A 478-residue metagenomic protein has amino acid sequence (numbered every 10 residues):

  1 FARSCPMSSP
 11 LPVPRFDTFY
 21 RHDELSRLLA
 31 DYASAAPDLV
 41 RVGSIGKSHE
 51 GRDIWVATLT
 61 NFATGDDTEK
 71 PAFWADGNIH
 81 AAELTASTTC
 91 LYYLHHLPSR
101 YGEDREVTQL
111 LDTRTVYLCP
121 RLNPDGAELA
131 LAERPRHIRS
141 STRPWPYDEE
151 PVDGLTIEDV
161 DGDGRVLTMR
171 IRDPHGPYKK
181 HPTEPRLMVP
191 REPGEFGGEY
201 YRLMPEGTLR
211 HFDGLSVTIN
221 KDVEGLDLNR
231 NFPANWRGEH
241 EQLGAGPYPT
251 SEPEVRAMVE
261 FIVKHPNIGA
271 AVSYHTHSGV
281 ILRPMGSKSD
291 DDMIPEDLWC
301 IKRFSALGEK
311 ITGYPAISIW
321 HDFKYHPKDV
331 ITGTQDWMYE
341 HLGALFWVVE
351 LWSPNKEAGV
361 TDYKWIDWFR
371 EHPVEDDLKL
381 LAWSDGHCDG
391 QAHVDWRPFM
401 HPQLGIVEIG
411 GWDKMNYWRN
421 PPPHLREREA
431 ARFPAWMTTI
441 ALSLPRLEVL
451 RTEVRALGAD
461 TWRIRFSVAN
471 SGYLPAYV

Functional and structural regions predicted by a protein language model:
M7-D17, A75-G77, W236-E241, W418: Acidic/histidine-rich, surface-exposed loop or edge segments in extracytoplasmic proteins
M7-W55, P421-R432, T452: Short glycine- and acidic-rich boundary segments immediately preceding or forming the N-terminal edge of structured
E24, R41-V42, Y117-C119, D125 (+5 more regions): Metallocarboxypeptidase
G51, E69-Y93, E103-E106, R121 (+1 more regions): Short HxH-centered metal-ligating active-site micro-motif
V56-D66, N78: Short beta-strand-to-loop junctions in surface cap/lid or active-site-entrance loops
A86-A132: Short helix-loop-beta-strand segments that form the rim/entrance of peptidase-like active sites
D159-D163: Acidic carboxylate motifs that coordinate Ca2+ or other divalent cations, activating on Asp/Glu
L474-V478: Short, hydrophobic/aromatic beta-strand segments
